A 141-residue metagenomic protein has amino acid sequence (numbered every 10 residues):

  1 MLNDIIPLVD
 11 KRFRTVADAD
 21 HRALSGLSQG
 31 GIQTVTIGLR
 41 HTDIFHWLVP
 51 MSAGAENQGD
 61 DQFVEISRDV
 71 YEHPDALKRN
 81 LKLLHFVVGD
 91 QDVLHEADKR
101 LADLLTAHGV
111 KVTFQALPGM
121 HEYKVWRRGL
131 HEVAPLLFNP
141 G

Functional and structural regions predicted by a protein language model:
M1-G141: Non-catalytic cap/lid and distal C-terminal segments of serine-dependent acyl enzymes
